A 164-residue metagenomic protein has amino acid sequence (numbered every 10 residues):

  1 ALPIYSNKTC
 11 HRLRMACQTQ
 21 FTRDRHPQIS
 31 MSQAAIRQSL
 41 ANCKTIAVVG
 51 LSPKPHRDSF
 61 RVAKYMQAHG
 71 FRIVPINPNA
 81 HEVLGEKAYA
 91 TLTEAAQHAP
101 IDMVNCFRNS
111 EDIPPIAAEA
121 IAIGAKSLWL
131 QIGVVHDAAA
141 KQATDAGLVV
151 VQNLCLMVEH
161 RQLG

Functional and structural regions predicted by a protein language model:
A1-L2: Short, small-residue-biased leader/transition segments that mark boundaries at the very start of proteins
K54-H56, Y65-L84: NAD(P)-binding Rossmann-fold cofactor-contacting core
H69-F71, I123-K126, A146-L148: A short helix->loop->beta-strand "cap" motif at the edges of active sites that frequently abuts
K87-H98: Short acidic low-complexity segments
A96-I132: Mid-chain, well-packed structural core segment of small domains
I132-H160: Rossmann-fold NAD(P)-binding glycine/threonine-rich loop
